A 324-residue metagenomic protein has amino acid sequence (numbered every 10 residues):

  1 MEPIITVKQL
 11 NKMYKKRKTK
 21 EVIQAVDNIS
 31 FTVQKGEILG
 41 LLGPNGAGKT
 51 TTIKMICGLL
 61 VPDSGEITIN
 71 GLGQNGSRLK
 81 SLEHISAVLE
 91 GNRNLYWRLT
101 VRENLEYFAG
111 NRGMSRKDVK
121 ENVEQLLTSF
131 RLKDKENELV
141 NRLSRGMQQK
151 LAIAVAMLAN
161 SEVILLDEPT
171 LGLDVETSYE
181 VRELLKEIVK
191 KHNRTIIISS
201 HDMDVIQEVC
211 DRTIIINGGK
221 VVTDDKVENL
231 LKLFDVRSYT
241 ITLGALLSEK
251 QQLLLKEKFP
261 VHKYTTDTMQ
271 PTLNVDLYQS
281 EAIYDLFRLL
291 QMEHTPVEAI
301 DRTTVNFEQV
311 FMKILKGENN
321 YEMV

Functional and structural regions predicted by a protein language model:
M1-I4, M13-N28, R78: A short, flexible loop at the N-terminus of ABC-type nucleotide-binding domains that lies
P44-G48: Walker A (P-loop) phosphate-binding loop of ABC-type ATPase nucleotide-binding domains
G65-G76, S81-L82: Conserved ABC transporter NBD signature motif
E106, G110, D118-K135: Conserved ABC ATPase "signature" region
I164-E168: Catalytic Walker B motif of ABC-type/P-loop ATPase nucleotide-binding domains
L184-N274: ABC transporter nucleotide-binding domain
